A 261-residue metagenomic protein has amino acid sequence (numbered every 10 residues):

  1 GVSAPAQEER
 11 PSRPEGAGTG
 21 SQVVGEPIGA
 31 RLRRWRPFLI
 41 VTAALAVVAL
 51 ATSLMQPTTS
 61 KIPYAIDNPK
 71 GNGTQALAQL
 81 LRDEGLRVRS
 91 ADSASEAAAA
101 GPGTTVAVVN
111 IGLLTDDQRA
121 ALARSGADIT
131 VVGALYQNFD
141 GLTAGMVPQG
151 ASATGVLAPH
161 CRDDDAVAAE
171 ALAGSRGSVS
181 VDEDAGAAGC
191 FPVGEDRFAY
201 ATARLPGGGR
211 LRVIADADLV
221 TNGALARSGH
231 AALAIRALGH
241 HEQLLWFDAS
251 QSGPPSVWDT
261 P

Functional and structural regions predicted by a protein language model:
G1-P261: Short, surface-exposed patches at the edges or C-terminal ends of soluble domains, predominantly
